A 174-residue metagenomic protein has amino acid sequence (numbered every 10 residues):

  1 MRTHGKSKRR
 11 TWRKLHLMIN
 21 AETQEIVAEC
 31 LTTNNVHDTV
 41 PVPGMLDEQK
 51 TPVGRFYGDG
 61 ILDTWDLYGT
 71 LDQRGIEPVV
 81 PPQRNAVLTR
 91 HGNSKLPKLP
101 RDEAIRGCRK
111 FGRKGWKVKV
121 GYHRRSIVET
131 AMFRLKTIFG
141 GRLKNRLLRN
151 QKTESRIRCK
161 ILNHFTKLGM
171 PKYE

Functional and structural regions predicted by a protein language model:
M1-Q83, L88, K136, E154-C159: Polybasic low-complexity intrinsically disordered regions
M1-T3, T39, G44, D102 (+3 more regions): Short secondary-structure boundary micro-motifs
S7-R9, P78-R84, G107, F165-E174: Short, Lys/Arg-enriched charge-dense amphipathic segments
R10, P97-D102, R156, K167 (+1 more regions): Intrinsically disordered and other compositionally biased segments
W65-K136: Helix-centered, glycine/charged polyanion-binding patches within enzymatic domains that contact phosphate-containing
K114-E174: Basic, amphipathic alpha-helical segments enriched in Lys/Arg and hydrophobic/aromatic residues
